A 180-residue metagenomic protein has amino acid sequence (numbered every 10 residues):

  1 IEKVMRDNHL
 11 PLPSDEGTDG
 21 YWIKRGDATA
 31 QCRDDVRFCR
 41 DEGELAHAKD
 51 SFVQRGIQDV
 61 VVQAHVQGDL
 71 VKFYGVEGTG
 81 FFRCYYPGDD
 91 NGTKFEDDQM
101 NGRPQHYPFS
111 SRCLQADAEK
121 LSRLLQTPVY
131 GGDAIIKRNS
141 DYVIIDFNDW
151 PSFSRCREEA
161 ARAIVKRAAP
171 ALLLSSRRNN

Functional and structural regions predicted by a protein language model:
I1-T18, A28-T29: Conserved N-proximal alpha/beta basic substrate-recognition cap immediately N-terminal to, or forming the N-lobe
E16, G75-V76, I136-K137: Generic beta-strand structural signal
E16-D34, I57-V71: ATP-grasp fold ATP-binding core
W22-K24, F73-G75, S140-R155: A short beta-strand motif that forms the metal-chelation/ATP-contact edge of phosphoryl-transfer active sites
G26, H65-V66, Y74, D133-I135 (+1 more regions): Anionic group-transfer/hydrolysis microenvironments
C39-L125: Phosphate-binding site of ATP-dependent enzymes
T93-I144, A163-R178: A long amphipathic alpha-helix within ATP-dependent nucleotide-binding catalytic cores
C156-R162: A short acidic/glycine-rich loop-to-helix N-cap element
